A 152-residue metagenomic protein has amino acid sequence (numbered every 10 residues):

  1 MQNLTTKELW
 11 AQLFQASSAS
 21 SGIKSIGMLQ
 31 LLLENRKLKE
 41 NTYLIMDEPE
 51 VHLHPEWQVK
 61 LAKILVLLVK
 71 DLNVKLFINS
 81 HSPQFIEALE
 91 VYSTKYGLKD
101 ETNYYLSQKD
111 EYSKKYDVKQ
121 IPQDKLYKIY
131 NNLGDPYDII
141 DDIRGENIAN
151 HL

Functional and structural regions predicted by a protein language model:
M1: Electropositive, glycine-dotted interaction segments that contact anionic polymers or phosphate-rich ligands
L9-I140, G145: Switch/communication elements of ASCE P-loop NTPase nucleotide-binding domains
H151-L152: Conserved helicase/translocase motor-coupling segment
